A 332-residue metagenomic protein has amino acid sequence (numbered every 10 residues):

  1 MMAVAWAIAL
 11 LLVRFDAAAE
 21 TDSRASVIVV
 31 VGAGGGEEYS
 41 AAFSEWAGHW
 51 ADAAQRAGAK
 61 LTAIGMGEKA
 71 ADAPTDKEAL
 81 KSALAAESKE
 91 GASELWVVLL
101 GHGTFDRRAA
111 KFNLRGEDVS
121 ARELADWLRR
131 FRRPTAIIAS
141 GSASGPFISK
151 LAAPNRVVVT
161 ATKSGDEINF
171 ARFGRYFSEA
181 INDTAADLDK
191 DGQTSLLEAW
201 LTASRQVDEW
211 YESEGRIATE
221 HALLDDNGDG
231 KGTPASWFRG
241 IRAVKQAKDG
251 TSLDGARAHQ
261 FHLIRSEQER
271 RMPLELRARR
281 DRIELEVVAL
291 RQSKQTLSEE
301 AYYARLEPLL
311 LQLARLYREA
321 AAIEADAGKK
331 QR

Functional and structural regions predicted by a protein language model:
A3-A5, A9, F15-A25, S40 (+1 more regions): Disordered regulatory segments flanking catalytic cores
F15-W96, G103-F112, D118, T251-R271 (+1 more regions): Boundary/activation segment at the start of structured domains
R24, S40-A51, K77-L84, A121-L128 (+8 more regions): Extracytoplasmic/secreted envelope proteins and their assembly/folding machinery, especially bacterial periplasmic
G32-G35, G48-K60, A85-A92, R129-R133 (+10 more regions): Sec-exported extracytoplasmic/periplasmic mature domains
E37-A41, A71-P74, F105-A110, A121 (+4 more regions): Extracytoplasmic/secreted cell-surface and envelope-processing proteins
G48, A136-P234: Active-site-proximal C-terminal subdomain of hydrolase catalytic domains
A83-G116, F131-R172: Active-site microenvironments of hydrolase-like enzyme catalytic domains
